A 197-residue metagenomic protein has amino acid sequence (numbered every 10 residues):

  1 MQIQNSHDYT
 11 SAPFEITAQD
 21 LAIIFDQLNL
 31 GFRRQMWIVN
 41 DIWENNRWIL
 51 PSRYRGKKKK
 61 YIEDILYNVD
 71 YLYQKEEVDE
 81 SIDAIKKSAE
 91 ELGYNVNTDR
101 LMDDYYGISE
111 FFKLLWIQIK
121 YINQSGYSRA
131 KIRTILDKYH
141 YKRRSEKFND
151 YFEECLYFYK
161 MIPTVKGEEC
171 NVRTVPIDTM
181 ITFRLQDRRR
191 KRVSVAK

Functional and structural regions predicted by a protein language model:
Q2-S11, T17-L28, M102-I132, K138: Positively charged, polyanion-binding regions of nucleic-acid-associated proteins
F14, G31-M36, P51, R55 (+3 more regions): Alpha-helix N-cap/helix-initiation sites
A22-F25, N29, N40-W43, K59 (+6 more regions): Residue-level detector of alpha-helical secondary structure
F25-R34, R47-G56, Y71-E76: Charged, low-complexity interaction regions
Q35-D41, G126-T134, P163-V172: Short glycine-rich, low-complexity/disordered patches
N46, R53-L72, L136-V172: Charge-enriched amphipathic alpha-helical scaffolds
K58-E110: Long, low-complexity, charged/polar intrinsically disordered regions in eukaryotic proteins
Y159, P163-K197: C-terminal engagement modules used by replication, chromatin/transcription, nuclear envelope/ESCRT, and ubiquitin
